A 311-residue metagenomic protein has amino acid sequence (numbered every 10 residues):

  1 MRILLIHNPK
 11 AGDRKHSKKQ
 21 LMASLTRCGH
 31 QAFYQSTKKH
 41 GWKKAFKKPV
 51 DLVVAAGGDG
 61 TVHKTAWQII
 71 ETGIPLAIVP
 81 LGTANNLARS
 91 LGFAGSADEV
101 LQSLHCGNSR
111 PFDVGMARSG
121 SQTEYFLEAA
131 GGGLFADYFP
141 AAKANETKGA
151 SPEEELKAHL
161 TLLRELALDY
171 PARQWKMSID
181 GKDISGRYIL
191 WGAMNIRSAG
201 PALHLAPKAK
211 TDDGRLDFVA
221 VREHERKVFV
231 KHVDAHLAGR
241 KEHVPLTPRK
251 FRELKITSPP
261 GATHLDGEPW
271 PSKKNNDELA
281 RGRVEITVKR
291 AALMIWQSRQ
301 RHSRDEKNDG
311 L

Functional and structural regions predicted by a protein language model:
M1-V53, H63, D98-Q102, G310-L311: ATP/NTP phosphate-donor binding region
L5-I6, K19, S24-C28, F33-Q35 (+3 more regions): Catalytic core of DAGKc-family lipid kinases
P9, A56-G58, V79-L81: Glycine-rich beta-strand-to-loop/alpha-helix junction loops that act as flexible
G12-H16, G200, L293-I295: Short N-terminal binding/cap micro-motifs at the start of the first secondary-structure element
T61-T72: Short Gly/Thr/Asp-enriched flexible loops that form oxyanion-binding sites at enzyme active sites
G131, F135, G192-A206, P269: Glycine-rich phosphate/pyrophosphate-binding beta-alpha loops
E146-K157, A199-A202, P207-V228: Gly/Ser/Thr-rich active-site loops/lids in small-molecule metabolic enzymes that frequently grip phosphoryl groups
I179, S185, K210-D213, A220-L311: ATP/nucleoside-binding phosphotransfer catalytic cores, i.e., glycine-rich phosphate-binding loops
